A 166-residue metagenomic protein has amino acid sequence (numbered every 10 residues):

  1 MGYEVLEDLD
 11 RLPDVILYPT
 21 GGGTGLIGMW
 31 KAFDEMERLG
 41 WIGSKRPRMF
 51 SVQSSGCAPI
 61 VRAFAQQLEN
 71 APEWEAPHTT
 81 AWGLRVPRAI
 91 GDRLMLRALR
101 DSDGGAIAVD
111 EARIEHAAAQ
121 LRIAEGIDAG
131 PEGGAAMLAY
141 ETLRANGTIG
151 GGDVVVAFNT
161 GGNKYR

Functional and structural regions predicted by a protein language model:
M1-E4, R113, A139: Well-ordered alpha-helical segments embedded in enzymatic catalytic cores
M1-G40, A119: Active-site/ligand-binding-proximal alpha/beta "capping" segment
Y3-V5, I16-L17, M49, L84 (+4 more regions): Buried hydrophobic positions in well-ordered alpha/beta secondary-structure cores of metabolic enzymes
D14-P19, S44-V52, G152-F158: Beta-strand segments within the central parallel beta-sheet cores of soluble alpha/beta enzyme folds
Y18-G21, P47, A118, I127-L143: Substrate-binding/catalytic subdomain of NAD(P)-dependent oxidoreductase enzymes
G21-W30, C57-I60, E132-Y140, Y165: Short glycine/serine/threonine-rich phosphate/pyrophosphate-binding segments that cradle anionic phosphate groups
E35-A129: Active-site/ligand-binding loops adjacent to catalytic centers
P72-E75, G133-R166: Phosphate-binding loop/pocket of nucleotide- and phosphate-handling active sites
